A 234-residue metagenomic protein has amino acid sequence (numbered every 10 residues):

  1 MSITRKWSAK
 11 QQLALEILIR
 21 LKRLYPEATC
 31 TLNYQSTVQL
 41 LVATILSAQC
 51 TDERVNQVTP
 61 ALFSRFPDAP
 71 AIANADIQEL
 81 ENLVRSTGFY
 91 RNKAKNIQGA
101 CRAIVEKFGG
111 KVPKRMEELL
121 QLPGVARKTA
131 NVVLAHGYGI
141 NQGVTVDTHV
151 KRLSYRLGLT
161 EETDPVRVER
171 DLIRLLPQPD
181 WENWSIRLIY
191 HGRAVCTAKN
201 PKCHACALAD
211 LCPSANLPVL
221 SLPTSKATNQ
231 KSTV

Functional and structural regions predicted by a protein language model:
S2-P223: Catalytic cores of DNA base-excision repair glycosylases
